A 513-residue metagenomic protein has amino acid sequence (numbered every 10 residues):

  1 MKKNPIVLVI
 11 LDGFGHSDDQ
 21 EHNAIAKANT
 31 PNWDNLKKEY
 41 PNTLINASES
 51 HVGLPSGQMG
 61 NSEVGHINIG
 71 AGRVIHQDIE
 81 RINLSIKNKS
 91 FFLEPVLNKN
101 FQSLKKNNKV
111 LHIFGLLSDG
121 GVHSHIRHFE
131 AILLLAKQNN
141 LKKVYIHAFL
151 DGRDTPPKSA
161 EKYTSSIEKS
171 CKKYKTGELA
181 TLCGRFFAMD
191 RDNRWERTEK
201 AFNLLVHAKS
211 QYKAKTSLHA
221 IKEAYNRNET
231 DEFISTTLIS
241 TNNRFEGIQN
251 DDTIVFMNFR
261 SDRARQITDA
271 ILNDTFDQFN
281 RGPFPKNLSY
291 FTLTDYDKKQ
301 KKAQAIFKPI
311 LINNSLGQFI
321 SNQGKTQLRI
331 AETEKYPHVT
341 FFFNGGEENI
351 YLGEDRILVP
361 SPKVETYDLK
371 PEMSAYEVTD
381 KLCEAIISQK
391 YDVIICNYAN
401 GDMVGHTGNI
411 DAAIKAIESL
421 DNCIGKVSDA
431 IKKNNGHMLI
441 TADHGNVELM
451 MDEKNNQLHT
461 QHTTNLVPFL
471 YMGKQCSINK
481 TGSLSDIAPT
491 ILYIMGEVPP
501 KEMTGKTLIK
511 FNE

Functional and structural regions predicted by a protein language model:
M1-E513: Feature captures the catalytic ectodomains and active-site-proximal regions of enzymes that hydrolyze or transfer
